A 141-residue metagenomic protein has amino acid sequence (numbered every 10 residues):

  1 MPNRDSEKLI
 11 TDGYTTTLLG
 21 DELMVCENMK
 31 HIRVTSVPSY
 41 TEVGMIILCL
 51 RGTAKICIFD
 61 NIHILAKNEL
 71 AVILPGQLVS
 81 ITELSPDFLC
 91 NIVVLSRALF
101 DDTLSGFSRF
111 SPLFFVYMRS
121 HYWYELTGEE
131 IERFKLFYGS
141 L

Functional and structural regions predicted by a protein language model:
M1-A66: Generic protein-terminus/edge-of-domain signal
P2-L18, T82-S140: A hydrophobic/aromatic-rich effector-binding and dimerization subdomain of bacterial HTH-type transcriptional regulators
M29, S140-L141: Generic short beta-strand segments
C49-R51, L74, L84: A short, compositionally biased micro-patch
T53, L78, L99: Short, glycine/serine-rich, charged loops/turns that create anion-binding and catalytic segments at active sites
L65-L78, V94: Conserved metal-binding segment of the jelly-roll/cupin
